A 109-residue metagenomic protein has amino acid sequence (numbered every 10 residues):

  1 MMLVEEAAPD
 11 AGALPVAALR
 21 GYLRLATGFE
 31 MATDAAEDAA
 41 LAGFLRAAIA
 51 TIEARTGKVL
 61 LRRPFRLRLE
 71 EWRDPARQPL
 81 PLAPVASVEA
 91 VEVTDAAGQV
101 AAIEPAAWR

Functional and structural regions predicted by a protein language model:
M1-R109: Divalent metal-cofactor coordination and adjacent catalytic microenvironments
